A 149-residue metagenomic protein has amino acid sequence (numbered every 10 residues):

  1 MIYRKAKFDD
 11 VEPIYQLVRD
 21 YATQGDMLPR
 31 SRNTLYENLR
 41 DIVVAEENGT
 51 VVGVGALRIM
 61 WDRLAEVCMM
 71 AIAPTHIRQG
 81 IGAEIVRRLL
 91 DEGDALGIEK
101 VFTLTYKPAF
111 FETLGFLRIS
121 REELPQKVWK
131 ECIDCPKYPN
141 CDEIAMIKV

Functional and structural regions predicted by a protein language model:
M1-I2, A95-V101: Short active-site oxyanion
M1-P29, E46, E143-I147: Short amphipathic alpha-helix that is part of the acyltransferase structural core
P29-D41, E47, G53-I72: A conserved beta-strand-loop-helix scaffold within acyl/acetyltransferase catalytic domains
M70-I77, Y106-K107: A short, internal acetyl-CoA/4′-phosphopantetheine-binding micro-motif in the GNAT/acyltransferase core
R78-G93, T103: Conserved acetyl-CoA-binding loop-helix of GNAT-fold acetyltransferases
E99, T105-E131: Conserved active-site alpha-helix within GNAT-family acetyltransferase domains
L124-V149: C-terminal "cap" of GNAT-fold acetyltransferases
